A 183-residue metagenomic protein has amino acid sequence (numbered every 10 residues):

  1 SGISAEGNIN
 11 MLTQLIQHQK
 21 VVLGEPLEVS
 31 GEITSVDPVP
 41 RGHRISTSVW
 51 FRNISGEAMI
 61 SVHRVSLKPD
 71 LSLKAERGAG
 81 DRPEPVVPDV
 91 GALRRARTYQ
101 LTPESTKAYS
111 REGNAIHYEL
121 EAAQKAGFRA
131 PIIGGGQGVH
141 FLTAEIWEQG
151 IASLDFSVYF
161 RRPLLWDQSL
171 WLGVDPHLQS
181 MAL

Functional and structural regions predicted by a protein language model:
S1, K68-I133, W147: Catalytic strand-loop segment that frames the active site of acyl-thioester-processing enzymes
S1-N8, Q14, K125, R129-A152: Active-site helix/loop of acyl-thioester processing domains in fatty-acid/polyketide metabolism, spanning hotdog-fold
G2-G7, L23, S35-V39, H117-Y118 (+1 more regions): Intrinsically disordered, low-complexity segments enriched in polar/charged residues with Gly/Pro, especially when
N8-N10, N53, N114: Detector for Asparagine
L12-T98, L164-W166, W171-L183: HotDog/MaoC-like acyl-thioester-processing domains
H43, V62-R64, K107-A115, I133-G135 (+3 more regions): Generic hydrophobic/packing signal
E145-D175: A conserved acidic, glycine/proline-rich C-terminal tail/linker
